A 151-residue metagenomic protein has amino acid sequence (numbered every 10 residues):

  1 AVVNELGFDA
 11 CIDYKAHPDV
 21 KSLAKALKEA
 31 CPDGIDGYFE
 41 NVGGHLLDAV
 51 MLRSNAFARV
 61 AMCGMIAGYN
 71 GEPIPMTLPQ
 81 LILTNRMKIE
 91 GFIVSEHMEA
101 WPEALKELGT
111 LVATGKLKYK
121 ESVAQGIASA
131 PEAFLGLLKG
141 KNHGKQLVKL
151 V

Functional and structural regions predicted by a protein language model:
A1-A49, S95: Adenosine-nucleotide cofactor-binding segment
A1-V2, L81, E107, G136: Well-formed, non-transmembrane alpha-helical positions, independent of function
C11, I89-G91, K145: Conserved beta-strand scaffold positions in the cores of enzyme catalytic domains, especially in NTP/NDP-utilizing
A16, V123-G126: A structural signal for short, well-ordered beta-strand elements
P32, N55, N142: Short conserved AdoMet
D33, E99, Q125: Residue-level signal for the nucleotide or nucleotide-sugar donor/cofactor binding architecture
H45-L117, L150-V151: Glycine-rich phosphate-binding loop and adjacent beta-alpha segment of Rossmann(oid) nucleotide-cofactor-binding
K116-V123, P131-V151: C-terminal capping/lid region of NAD(P)-dependent oxidoreductase domains
